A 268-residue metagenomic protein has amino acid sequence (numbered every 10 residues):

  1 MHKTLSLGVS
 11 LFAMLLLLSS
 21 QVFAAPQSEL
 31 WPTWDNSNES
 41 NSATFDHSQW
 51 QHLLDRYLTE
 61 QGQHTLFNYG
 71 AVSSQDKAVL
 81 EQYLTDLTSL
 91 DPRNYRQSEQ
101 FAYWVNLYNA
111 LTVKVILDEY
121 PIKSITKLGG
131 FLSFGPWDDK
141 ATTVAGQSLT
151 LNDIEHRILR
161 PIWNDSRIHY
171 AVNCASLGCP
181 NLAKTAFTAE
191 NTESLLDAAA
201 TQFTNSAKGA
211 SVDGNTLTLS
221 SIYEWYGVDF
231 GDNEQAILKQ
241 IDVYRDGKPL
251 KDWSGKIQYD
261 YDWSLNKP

Functional and structural regions predicted by a protein language model:
M1-L11: Bacterial N-terminal signal peptides that target proteins for export
V9-S19: Bacterial N-terminal signal peptides
S20-A24: Sec/Tat signal peptide C-region and signal peptidase I cleavage site
A25-P268: Interaction/scaffold regions that mediate signaling and macromolecular assembly across diverse proteins
